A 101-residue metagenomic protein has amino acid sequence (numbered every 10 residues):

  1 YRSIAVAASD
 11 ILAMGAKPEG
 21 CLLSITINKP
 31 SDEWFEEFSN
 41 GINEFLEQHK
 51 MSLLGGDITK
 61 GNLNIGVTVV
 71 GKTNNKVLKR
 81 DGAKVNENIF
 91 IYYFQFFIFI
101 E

Functional and structural regions predicted by a protein language model:
Y1-E101: Helix-biased detector of long, well-ordered alpha-helical tracts
